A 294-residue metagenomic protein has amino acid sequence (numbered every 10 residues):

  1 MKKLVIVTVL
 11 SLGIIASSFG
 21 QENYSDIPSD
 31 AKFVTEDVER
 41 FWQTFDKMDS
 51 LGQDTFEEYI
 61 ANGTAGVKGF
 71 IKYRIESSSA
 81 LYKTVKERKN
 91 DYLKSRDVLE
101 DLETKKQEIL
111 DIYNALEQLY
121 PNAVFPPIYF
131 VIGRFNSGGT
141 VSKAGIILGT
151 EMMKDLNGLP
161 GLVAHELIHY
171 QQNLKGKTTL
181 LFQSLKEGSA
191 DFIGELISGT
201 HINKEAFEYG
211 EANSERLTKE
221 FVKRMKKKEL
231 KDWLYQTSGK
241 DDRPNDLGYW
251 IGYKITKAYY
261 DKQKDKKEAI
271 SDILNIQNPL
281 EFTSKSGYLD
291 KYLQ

Functional and structural regions predicted by a protein language model:
M1-Y24: Bacterial Sec-dependent N-terminal signal peptides
Q21-A80: N-terminal mature-domain "stem" immediately C-terminal to a signal peptide or N-terminal signal-anchor/transmembrane
N23-F45, D49, F182-R224, L289: Post-HExxH zinc-binding segment in Zn-dependent metallohydrolases
F41-L51, N62, A115-N122, Y170 (+4 more regions): Structured segments of extracytoplasmic/periplasmic soluble domains in secreted or envelope-associated proteins
G52-T55, K223-Q294: Pan-zinc metallopeptidase signature
L81-F207: Acidic/His-rich structured neighborhood in mature extracellular/periplasmic domains
N136-G138, G210-L217, I276-E281: Amphipathic alpha-helical surface "interface" segments used for docking/oligomerization or membrane association within
